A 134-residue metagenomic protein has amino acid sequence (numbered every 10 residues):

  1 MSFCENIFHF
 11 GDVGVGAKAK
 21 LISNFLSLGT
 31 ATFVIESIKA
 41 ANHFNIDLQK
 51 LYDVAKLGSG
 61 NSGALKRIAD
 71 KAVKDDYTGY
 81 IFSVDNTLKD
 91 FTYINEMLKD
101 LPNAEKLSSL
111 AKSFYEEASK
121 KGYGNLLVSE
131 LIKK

Functional and structural regions predicted by a protein language model:
F3-G16: Ligand/cofactor pocket segment of small-molecule handling proteins
V15-K134: Helical "substrate-binding/catalytic lid" subdomain of Rossmann-like NAD(P)-dependent dehydrogenases/reductases
